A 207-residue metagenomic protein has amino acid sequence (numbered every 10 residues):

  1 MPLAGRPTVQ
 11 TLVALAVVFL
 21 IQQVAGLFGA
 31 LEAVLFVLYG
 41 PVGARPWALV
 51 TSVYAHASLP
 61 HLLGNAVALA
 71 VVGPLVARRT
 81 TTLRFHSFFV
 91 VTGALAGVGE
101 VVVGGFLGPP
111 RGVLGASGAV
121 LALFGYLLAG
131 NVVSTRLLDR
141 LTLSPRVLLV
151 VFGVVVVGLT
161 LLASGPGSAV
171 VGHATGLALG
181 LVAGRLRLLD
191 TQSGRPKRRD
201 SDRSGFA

Functional and structural regions predicted by a protein language model:
M1-A207: A detector for small-residue-rich transmembrane helices and their helix-helix packing motifs
